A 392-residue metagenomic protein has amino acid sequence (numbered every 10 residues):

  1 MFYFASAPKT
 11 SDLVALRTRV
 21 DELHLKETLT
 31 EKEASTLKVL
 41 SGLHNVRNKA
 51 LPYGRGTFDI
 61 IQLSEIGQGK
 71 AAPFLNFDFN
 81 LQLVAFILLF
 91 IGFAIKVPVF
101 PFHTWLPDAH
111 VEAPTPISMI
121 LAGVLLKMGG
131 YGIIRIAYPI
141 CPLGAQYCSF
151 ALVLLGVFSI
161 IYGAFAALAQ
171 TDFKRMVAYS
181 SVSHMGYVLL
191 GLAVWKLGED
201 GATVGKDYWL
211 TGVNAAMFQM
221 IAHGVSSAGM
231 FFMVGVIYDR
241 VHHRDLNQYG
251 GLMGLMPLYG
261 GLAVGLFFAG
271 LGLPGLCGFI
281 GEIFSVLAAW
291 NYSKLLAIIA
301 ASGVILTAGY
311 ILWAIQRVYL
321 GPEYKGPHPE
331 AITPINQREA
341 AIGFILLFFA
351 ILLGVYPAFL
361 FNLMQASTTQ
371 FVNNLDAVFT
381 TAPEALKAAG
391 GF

Functional and structural regions predicted by a protein language model:
M1, P116-G129, S181-V194, M256-A263: Small-residue-rich segments of transmembrane alpha-helices in multi-pass membrane proteins, especially helix faces
M1-A94, P98-P101, I133-A151, V194-N214 (+5 more regions): Juxtamembrane/interfacial segments at transmembrane-helix boundaries in multi-pass membrane proteins
F79-G92, N214-G229, L295-A308: Alpha-helical transmembrane segments
W105, S118-I120, M176-V177, G212-A216 (+3 more regions): Alpha-helical transmembrane segments and their helix-entry boundary regions
H110, G123-V124, C148-Y208: Internal transmembrane alpha-helices of multipass membrane proteins
A113-G123, R244-G261, A297-G303: Membrane-interface alpha-helices at helix entry/exit sites of multi-pass transporters
G123, V177-S181, Q219-M220, A263-L266 (+1 more regions): Residue-level recognition of transmembrane alpha-helices in multi-pass small-molecule transporters/permeases
S227-F231, L296-A331: Predominantly late transmembrane helices and immediately cytosolic-facing juxtamembrane segments
